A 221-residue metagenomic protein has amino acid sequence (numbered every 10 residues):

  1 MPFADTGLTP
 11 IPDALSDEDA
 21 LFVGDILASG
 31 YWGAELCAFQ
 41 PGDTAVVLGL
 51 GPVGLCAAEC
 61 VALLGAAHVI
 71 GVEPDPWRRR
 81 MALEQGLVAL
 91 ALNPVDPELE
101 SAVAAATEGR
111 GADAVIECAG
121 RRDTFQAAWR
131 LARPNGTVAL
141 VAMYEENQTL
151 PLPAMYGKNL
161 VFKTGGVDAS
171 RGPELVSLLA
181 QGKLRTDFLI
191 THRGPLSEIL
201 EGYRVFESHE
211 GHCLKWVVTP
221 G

Functional and structural regions predicted by a protein language model:
M1-L8: Glycine-rich phosphate/adenylate-binding loop and adjacent beta-alpha elements of nucleotide- or dinucleotide-binding
L8, L27-G30, E100, A112 (+3 more regions): A general structural signal for well-ordered alpha-helical segments in protein cores
L8, V46, I70, T137-A139 (+2 more regions): Structural detector of well-ordered beta-strand residues that form the stable sheet scaffold of enzyme domains
L8-D96: Mid-domain Rossmann-like dinucleotide-binding core that forms the NAD(H)/NADP(H) cofactor-binding site
L36-P41, A62-L64, P76-V161, L200: Glycine-rich cofactor phosphate-binding loops and adjacent beta1-alpha1 units of small-molecule cofactor enzyme domains
E73, A142, G166: Conserved acidic E/D residue at the C-terminus of a beta-strand in Rossmann-like folds
P97, Q126-R130, A169-G221: C-terminal hydrophobic helical "lid"/dimerization subdomain of Rossmann-like NAD(P)H-dependent oxidoreductases
